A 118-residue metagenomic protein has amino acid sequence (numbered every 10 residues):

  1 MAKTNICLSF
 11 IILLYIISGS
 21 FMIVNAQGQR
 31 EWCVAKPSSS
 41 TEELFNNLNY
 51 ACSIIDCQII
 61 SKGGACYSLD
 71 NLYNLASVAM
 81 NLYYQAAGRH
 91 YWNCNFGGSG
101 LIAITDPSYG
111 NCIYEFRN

Functional and structural regions predicted by a protein language model:
A2-K3, I12-N118: Folded extracytoplasmic luminal domains of secretory or organellar precursors
